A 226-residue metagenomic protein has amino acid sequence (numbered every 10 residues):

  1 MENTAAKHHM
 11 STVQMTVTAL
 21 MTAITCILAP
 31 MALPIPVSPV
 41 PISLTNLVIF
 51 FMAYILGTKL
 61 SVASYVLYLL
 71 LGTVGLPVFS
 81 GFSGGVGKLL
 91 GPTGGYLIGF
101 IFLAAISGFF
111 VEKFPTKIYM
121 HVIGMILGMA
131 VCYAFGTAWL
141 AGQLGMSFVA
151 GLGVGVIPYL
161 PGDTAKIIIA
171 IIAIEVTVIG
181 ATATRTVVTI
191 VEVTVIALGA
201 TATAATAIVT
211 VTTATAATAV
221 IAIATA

Functional and structural regions predicted by a protein language model:
M1-T22, V154-T177, A181: Alpha-helical transmembrane segments and their cytosolic interface
M1-V62: Hydrophobic transmembrane alpha-helices
E2-A6, T18-L20, I27, V86-A134: Short helix-perturbing small/polar motifs within transmembrane alpha-helices
M10-T18, I42, N46-I49, S61 (+5 more regions): Residue-level signature of transmembrane alpha-helical entry/exit and packing/kink sites in multi-pass membrane
I24, L28, A32, M52 (+11 more regions): Alpha-helical membrane-inserting segments
A29-P41, L69-L103: Interfacial aromatic-anchored transmembrane helix boundaries in multi-pass membrane proteins
T116-T177: Membrane-embedded alpha-helical hairpins and interfacial helices in multi-pass inner-membrane proteins
V176-A226: Low-complexity, simple-sequence tandem-repeat tracts enriched in small residues
